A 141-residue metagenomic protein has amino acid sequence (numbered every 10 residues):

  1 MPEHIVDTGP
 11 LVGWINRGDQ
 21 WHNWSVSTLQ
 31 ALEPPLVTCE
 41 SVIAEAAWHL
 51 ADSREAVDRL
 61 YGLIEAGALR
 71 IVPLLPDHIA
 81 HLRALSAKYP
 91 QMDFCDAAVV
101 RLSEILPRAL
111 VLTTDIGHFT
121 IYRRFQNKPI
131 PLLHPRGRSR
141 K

Functional and structural regions predicted by a protein language model:
M1-D19: Metal-dependent nucleic-acid phosphoesterase active-site entry motif
M1-E3, V100, E104-K141: Acidic, PIN/NYN-like endoribonuclease modules and their adjacent C-terminal/linker elements
H4-V6, W24-D52, A66, I71-L74: PIN/NYN-family metal-dependent endoribonuclease catalytic core
G9-P10, S41, D77, G117: Alpha-helix/helix-capping structural signal
V12, A44-A47, R83, V100: Amphipathic alpha-helical segments within well-ordered protein domains
W14-I15, H49, I121-Y122: Residues that scaffold the ATP/ADP-binding catalytic core of kinase and kinase-like folds
I71-T114, S139: Active-site neighborhoods of divalent-metal-dependent phosphate/nucleic-acid chemistry enzymes
